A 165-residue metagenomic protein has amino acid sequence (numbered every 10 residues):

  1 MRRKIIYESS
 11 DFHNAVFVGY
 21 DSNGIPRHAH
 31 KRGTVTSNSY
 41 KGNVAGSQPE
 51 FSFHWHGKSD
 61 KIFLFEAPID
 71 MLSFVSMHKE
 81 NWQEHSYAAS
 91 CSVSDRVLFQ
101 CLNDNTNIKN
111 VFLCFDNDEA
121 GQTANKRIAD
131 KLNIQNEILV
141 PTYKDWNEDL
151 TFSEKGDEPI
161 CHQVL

Functional and structural regions predicted by a protein language model:
M1-H56: Basic, glycine-enriched DNA-binding surface that flanks or lies within the catalytic cores of DNA
F12, D60, N110: Conserved catalytic motifs of the protein kinase core domain
V16-G19, F63, A88-S90: Cytosolic beta-strand hydrophobic patch enriched in CBS
H56-I62: A short, charged/proline- and glycine-enriched loop that marks the coil->beta-strand transition at the N-terminal
E66-A67, N117: Helix N-cap/beta->alpha junction signal
I69-S73: Short amphipathic alpha-helical face segments that pack within enzyme cores and frequently flank/anchor catalytic
S76-L165: TOPRIM fold recognition
